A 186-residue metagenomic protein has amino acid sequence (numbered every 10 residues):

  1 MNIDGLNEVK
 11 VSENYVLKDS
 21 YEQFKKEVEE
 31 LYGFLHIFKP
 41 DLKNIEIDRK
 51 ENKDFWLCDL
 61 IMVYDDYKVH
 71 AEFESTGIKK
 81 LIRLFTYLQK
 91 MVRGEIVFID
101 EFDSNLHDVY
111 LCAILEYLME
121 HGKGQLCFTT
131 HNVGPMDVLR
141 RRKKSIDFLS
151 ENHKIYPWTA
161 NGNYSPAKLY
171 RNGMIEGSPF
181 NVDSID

Functional and structural regions predicted by a protein language model:
M1-L81, F180: Phosphate-coordinating catalytic segments in nucleotide- and nucleic-acid-processing enzymes
N52, C112-D186: C-terminal lobe/lid and adjacent interdomain/linker elements of RecA-like ASCE P-loop ATPase modules
I78, V109-Y110: Acidic donor-diphosphate engagement hotspot in glycosyltransferases and nucleotidyltransferases that stabilizes
L84: Hydrophobic anchor residue at the start of the ABC signature
Y87-E95: Short basic/glycine-enriched coil/helix segment immediately N-terminal to the Walker B
I96-F98, C127: Structural motif
D100-F102: Walker B catalytic acidic pair
S104-D108: Conserved D-loop-proximal element of ABC-family nucleotide-binding domains
